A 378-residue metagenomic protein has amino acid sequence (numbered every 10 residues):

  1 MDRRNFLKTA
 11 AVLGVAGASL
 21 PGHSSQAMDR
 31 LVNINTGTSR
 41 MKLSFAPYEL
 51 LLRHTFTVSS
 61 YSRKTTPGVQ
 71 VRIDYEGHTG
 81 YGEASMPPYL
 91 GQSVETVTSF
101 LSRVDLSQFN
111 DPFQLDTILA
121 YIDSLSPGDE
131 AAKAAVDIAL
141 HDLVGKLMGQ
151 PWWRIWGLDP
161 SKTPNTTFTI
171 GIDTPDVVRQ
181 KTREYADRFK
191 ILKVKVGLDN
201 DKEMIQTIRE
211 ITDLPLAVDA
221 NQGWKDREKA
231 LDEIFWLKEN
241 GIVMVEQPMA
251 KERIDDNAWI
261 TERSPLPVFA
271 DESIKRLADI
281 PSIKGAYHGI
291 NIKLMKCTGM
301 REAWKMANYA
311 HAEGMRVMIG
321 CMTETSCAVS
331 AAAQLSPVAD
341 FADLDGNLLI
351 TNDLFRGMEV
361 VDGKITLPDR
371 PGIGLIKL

Functional and structural regions predicted by a protein language model:
M1-D2: N-terminal secretory signal peptides
N5-Q26: N-terminal export signals
K8, N35-L51, G68, E76 (+1 more regions): Flexible C-terminal active-site loop/helix
T36-F45, Y61, D74, T79-L147: Metal- or metallocofactor-binding catalytic centers and their adjacent structured scaffolds across diverse enzyme
S59-K64, P371: Short Gly/Pro-enriched turn/cap motifs at secondary-structure boundaries
V71, G77, V136, G149 (+6 more regions): Conserved, mostly hydrophobic/aromatic
W152-S264: Metal-dependent enolase-superfamily TIM-barrel catalytic cores that perform enediolate-based chemistry
D255-N257, R263, F269, S273-L344: Catalytic alpha/beta core domains of metabolic enzymes, predominantly
